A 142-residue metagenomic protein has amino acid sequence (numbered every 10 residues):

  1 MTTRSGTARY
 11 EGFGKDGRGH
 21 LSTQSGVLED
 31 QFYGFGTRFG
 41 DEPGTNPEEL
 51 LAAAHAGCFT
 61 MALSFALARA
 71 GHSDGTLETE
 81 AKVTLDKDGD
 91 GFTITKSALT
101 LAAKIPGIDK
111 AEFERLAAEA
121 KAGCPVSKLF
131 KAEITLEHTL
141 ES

Functional and structural regions predicted by a protein language model:
M1-A53, T60-S142: Extended beta-strand/beta-hairpin segments
